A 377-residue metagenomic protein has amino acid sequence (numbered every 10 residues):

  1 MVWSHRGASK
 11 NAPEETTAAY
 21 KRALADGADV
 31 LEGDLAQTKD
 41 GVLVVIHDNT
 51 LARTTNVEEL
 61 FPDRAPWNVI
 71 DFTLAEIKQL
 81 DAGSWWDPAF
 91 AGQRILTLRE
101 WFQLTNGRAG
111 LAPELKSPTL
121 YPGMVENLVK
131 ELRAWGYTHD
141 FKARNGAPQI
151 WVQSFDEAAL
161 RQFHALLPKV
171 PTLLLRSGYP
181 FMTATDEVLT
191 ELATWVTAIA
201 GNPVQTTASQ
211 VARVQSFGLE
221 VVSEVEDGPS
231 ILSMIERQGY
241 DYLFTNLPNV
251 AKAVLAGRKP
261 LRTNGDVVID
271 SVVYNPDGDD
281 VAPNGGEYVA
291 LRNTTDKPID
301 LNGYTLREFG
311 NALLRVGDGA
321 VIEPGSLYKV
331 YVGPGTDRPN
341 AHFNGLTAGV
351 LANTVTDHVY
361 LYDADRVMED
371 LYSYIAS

Functional and structural regions predicted by a protein language model:
M1-V268: Phosphate-group recognition and catalysis centered on beta-loop-alpha active-site segments
L51-A52, D318-I322, S373-S377: A short, sequence-level motif marking secondary-structure junctions
L261-Y304, G349-V355, A364-S377: A structural motif detector for short, solvent-exposed N-terminal "entry" segments of globular domains
A290, R307, K329-Y331: Hydrophobic beta-strand signal
N311-T347: Intrinsically disordered, low-complexity Pro/Gly/Ser/Thr-rich segments with frequent PxxP/GP/PP motifs and embedded
